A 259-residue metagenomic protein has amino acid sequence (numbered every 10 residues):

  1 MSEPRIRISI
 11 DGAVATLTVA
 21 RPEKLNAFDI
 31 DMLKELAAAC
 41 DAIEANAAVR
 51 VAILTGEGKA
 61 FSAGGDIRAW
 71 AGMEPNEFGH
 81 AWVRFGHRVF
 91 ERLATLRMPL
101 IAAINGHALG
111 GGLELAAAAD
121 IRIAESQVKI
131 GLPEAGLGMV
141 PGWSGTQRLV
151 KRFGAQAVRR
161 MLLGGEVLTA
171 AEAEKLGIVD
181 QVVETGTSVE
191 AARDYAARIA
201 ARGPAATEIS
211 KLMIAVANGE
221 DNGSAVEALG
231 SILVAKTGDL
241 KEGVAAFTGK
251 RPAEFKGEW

Functional and structural regions predicted by a protein language model:
M1-E3, A245-W259: Terminal low-complexity tails and localization/encapsulation signals of metabolic enzymes
M1-E57, M73, E91: Conserved CoA-thioester-binding segment of acyl-CoA-metabolizing enzymes
P22, I123-V128, V179-V226, I232-G238 (+1 more regions): C-terminal long alpha-helix characteristic of the crotonase
A37, G56-E91, A108, G136: Glycine- (often His-adjacent) and acidic-residue-rich active-site loop that binds/positions the CoA thioester
V89-T95, A103, L109-L163, L176 (+1 more regions): CoA-thioester-processing core
E166-E172: Acidic, divalent-metal-coordinating active-site segment for phosphoryl/phosphodiester hydrolysis, typified by short
